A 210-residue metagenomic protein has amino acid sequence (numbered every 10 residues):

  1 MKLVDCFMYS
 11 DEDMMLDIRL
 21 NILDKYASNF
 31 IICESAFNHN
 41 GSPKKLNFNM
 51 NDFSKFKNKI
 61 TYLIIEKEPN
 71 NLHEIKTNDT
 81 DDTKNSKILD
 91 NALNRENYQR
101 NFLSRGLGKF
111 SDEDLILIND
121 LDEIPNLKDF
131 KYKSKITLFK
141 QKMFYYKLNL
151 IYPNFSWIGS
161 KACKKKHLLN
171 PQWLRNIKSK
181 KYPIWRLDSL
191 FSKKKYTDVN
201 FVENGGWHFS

Functional and structural regions predicted by a protein language model:
M1, S28, S111-L115, S134-K135: Short coil/turn segments at beta-strand junctions that form active-site/ligand-binding loops
M1-K25: N-proximal low-complexity "stem/linker" segments adjacent to membrane-targeting elements
L3, D24-N38, K57-T61: Short loop->beta transition adjacent to catalytic acidic/histidine clusters or analogous donor-positioning motifs
S10-D13, A36-N38, K67-N70, D122-I124 (+2 more regions): Short, solvent-exposed loop/turn segments at secondary-structure junctions
R19-S28, F130-I136: Short, surface-exposed basic-aromatic patches at helix termini and helix-loop junctions that form
C33, N119, F209: Conserved residues at the C-terminal ends of beta-strands
F37-I118, L127-K128: Active-site-proximal specificity loops/subdomain of glycosyltransferases
L93, E123-S210: Conserved catalytic core of nucleotide-sugar-dependent glycosyltransferases
